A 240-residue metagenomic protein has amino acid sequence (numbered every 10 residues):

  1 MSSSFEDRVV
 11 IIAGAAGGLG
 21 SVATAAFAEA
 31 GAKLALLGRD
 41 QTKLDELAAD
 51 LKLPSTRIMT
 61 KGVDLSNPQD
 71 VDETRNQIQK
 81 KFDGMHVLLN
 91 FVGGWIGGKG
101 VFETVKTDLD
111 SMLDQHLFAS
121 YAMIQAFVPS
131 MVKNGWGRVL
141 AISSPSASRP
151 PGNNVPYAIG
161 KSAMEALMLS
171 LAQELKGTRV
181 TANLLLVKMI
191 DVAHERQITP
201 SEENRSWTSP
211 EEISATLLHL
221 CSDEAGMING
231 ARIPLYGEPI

Functional and structural regions predicted by a protein language model:
A16-G17: Conserved glycine-rich cofactor-binding loop
A32-E46: Conserved glycine-rich Rossmann-like NAD(P)H-binding loop of the short-chain dehydrogenase/reductase
L51-Q69: Rossmann-fold cofactor-recognition segment
D72, G93-D110, K133, N153-P156: Conserved mid-core segment of classical short-chain dehydrogenase/reductases
N76, K80, Q115-K133, A172-Q173 (+1 more regions): Amphipathic alpha-helical dimer-interface segment in Rossmann-like NAD(P)H-dependent oxidoreductases
H86, F102-A122, W136, L140 (+1 more regions): Catalytic Tyr-X3-Lys loop
M112, K133, R138-A163, M168-G177 (+1 more regions): Catalytic loop of short-chain dehydrogenase/reductase
G177-V180, L184-L185, V192, P200-I240: C-terminal helical subdomain
